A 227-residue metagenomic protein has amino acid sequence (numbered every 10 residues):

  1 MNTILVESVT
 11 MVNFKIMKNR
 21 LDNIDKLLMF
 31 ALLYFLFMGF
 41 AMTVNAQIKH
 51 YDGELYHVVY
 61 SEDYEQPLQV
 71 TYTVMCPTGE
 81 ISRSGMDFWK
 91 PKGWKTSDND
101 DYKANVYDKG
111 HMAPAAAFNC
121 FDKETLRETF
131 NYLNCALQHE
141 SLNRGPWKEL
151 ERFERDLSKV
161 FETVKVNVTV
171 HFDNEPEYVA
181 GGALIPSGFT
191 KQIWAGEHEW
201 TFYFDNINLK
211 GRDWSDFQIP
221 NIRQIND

Functional and structural regions predicted by a protein language model:
V6-V12: Acidic, Ala/Val/Gly-enriched low-complexity intrinsically disordered segments
N19-A31: Bacterial N-terminal signal peptides that target proteins for export
F30-G39: Bacterial N-terminal signal peptides
A41-A46: Boundary at the C-terminal end of the N-terminal hydrophobic targeting segment
I48, E54-Y60, G181, T190-W194: Short, surface-exposed beta-strand/loop micro-motifs that present aromatic residues
H50-D108: Short, His- and charge-rich active-site/binding loops that engage polyanionic ligands
K92-D227: Domain-level detector of nuclease and nuclease-like folds in predominantly extracellular/periplasmic contexts
